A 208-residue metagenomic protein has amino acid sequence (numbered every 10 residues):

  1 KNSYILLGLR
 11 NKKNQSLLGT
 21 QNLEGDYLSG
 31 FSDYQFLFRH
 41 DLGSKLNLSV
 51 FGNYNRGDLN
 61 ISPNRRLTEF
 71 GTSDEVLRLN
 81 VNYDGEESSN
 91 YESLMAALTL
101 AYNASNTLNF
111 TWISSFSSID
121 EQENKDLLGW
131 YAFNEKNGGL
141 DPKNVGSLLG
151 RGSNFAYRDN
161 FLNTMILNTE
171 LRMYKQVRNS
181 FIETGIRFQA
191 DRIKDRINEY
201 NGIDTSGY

Functional and structural regions predicted by a protein language model:
K1-D41, S49-N53: Predominantly transmembrane beta-strands of Gram-negative outer membrane beta-barrel pores used for transport
N2-I5, E24-S29, T68-G71, W130-F133 (+1 more regions): Short, low-complexity, polar/charged sequence segments that are solvent-exposed and flexible
L17-N22, S62, R196-N198: Short acidic, glycine/proline-rich loop/turn micro-motifs
D41-R56, E86-Y208: Face-selective signature of the C-terminal outer-membrane beta-barrel domain
N64-V76: Short, flexible helix-coil linker/hinge segments at the edges of structured domains or between repeats
L79: Short amphipathic alpha-helical segment within the helicase RecA-like ATPase core that mediates nucleic-acid
